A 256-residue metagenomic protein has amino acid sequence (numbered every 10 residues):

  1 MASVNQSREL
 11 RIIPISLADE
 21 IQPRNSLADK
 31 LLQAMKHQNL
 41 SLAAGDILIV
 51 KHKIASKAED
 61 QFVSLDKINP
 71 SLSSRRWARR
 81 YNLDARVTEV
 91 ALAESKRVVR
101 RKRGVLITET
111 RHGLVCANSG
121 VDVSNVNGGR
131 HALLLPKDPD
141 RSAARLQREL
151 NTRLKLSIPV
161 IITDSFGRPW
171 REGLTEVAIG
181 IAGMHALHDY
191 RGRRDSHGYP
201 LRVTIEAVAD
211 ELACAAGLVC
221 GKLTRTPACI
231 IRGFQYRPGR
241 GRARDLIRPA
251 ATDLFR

Functional and structural regions predicted by a protein language model:
A2-I47: N-terminal glycine-/serine-/threonine-rich phosphate-binding loop
N5-A18, H52, F62-I68, S73-L134 (+1 more regions): A structural signal for small-residue-enriched, beta-sheet-centric alpha/beta enzyme cores and oligomeric scaffold folds
N25-L40, K137-L156: Phosphate-interacting basic helix/loop segments used at nucleotide- and nucleic-acid interfaces
G45, V50-K53, A58: Short, conserved active-site loops that position catalytic residues or coordinate cofactors/metal ions across diverse
